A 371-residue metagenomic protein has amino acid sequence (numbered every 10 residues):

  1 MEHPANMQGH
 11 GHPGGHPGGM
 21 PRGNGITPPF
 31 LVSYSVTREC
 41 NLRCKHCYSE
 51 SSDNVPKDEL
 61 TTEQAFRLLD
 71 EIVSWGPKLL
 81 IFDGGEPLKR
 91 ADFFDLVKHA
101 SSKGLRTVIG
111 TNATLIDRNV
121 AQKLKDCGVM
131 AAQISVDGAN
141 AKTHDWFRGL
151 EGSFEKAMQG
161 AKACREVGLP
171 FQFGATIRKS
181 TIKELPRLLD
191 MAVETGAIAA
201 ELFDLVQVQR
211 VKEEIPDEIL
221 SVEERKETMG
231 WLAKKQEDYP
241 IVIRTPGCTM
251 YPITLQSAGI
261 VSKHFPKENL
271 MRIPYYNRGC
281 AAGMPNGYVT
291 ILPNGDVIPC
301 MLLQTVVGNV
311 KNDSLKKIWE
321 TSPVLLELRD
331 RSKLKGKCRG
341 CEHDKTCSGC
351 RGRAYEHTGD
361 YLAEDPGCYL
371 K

Functional and structural regions predicted by a protein language model:
M1-S33, E268-Y275, P323: N-terminal [4Fe-4S]-dependent radical SAM core
E2, E223-M271, D296-S348: C-terminal accessory region of radical SAM enzymes
G25-T62: Canonical Radical SAM [4Fe-4S] cluster-binding loop centered on the CxxxCxxC motif and its immediate flanking residues
E39, R43, E50, L303 (+3 more regions): Cys/His-rich metal-chelating microdomains
C47, E59-D83, K89-S221: Radical SAM/AdoMet-radical enzyme domain recognition
E194, I291-L292: Short, acidic, Ser/Thr-enriched surface-loop or helix-capping motifs
A282-N286: Short, small/polar residue-rich loop motifs at catalytic or cofactor-binding pockets
L334-K371: Cysteine-cluster motifs in flexible loop/terminal segments that predominantly coordinate metals
